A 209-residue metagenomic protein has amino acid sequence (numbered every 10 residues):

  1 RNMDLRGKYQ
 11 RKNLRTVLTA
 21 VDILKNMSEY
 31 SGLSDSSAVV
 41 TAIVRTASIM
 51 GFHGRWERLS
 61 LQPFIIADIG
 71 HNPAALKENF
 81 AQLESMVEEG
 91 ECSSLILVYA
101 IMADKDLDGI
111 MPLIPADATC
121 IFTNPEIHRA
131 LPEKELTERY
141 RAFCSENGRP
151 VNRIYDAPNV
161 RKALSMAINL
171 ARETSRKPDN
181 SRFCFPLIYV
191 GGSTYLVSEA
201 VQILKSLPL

Functional and structural regions predicted by a protein language model:
R1-L24, R161, I168-R176, F185-L187 (+1 more regions): C-terminal lobe/tail of nucleotide-utilizing enzymes
R1-T119: Nucleotide phosphate-binding/pyrophosphate-handling subdomain across enzymes that bind or process nucleotide phosphates
L24-S28, L83, V87, Y140 (+3 more regions): Active-site catalytic pocket residues across diverse enzymes, especially alpha/beta-hydrolases
S34-A42, S93-L95, P150-Y155, S181-Y189: Glycine-rich, flexible loop segments associated with nucleotide phosphate handling
F64-I66, P73, D108-P186: C-terminal helical cap/extension that packs against the catalytic core of soluble nucleotide-cofactor enzymes
H71, M102, P158-K162, G192-Y195: Short beta->alpha linker loops
Y99-A103, T123-P125, G192: Cofactor-binding loop segments of dinucleotide-utilizing enzymes, especially the Rossmann-like FAD- and NAD(P)+-binding
S193-L209: Glycine/aspartate-rich loop-and-adjacent alpha/beta segment that forms the canonical ThDP
